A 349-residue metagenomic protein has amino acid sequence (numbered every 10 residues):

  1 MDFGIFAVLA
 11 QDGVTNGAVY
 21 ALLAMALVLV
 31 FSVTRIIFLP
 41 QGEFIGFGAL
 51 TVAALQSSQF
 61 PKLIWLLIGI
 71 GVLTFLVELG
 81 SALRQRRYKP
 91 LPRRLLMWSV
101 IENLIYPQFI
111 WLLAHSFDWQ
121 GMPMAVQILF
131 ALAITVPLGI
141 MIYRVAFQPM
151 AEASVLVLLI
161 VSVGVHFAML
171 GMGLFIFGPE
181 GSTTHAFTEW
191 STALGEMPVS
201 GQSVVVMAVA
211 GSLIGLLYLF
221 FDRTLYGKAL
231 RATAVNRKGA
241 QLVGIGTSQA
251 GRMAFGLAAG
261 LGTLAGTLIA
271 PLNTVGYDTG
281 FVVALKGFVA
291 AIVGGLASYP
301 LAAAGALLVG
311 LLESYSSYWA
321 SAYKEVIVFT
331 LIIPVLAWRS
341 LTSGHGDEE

Functional and structural regions predicted by a protein language model:
M1-A24, I37, T51, S57-M97 (+2 more regions): Membrane-interfacial amphipathic/re-entrant helices at transmembrane-helix boundaries
D2-G13, V19, V199, S203 (+3 more regions): Inter-helical junctions in multi-pass inner-membrane proteins, predominant in energy-converting antiporter-like
G4-I5, G71-F109, K238-L242, G246-Q249 (+1 more regions): Cytosolic-side transmembrane-helix boundaries in multi-pass membrane proteins
L22-L27, P40-S58, N103-A114, L138 (+4 more regions): Hydrophobic alpha-helical segments within and immediately flanking transmembrane helices of multi-pass membrane proteins
L27-A49, R87-I101, E152-V157, A229 (+5 more regions): Short, non-helical or kinked segments that cap or interrupt transmembrane helices
E43-F47, R93-P107, A131, M150-L174 (+2 more regions): Pore- or pathway-lining transmembrane helices of multi-pass membrane proteins that form conduits for solutes/ions
H115, W119, P123, F130-A131 (+7 more regions): Transmembrane helix-bundle core of multi-pass membrane transporters and related energy-transducing complexes
P198-G276, Y299-A304: Helix-loop-helix "hairpin" substructures at the membrane interface of multi-pass membrane proteins
